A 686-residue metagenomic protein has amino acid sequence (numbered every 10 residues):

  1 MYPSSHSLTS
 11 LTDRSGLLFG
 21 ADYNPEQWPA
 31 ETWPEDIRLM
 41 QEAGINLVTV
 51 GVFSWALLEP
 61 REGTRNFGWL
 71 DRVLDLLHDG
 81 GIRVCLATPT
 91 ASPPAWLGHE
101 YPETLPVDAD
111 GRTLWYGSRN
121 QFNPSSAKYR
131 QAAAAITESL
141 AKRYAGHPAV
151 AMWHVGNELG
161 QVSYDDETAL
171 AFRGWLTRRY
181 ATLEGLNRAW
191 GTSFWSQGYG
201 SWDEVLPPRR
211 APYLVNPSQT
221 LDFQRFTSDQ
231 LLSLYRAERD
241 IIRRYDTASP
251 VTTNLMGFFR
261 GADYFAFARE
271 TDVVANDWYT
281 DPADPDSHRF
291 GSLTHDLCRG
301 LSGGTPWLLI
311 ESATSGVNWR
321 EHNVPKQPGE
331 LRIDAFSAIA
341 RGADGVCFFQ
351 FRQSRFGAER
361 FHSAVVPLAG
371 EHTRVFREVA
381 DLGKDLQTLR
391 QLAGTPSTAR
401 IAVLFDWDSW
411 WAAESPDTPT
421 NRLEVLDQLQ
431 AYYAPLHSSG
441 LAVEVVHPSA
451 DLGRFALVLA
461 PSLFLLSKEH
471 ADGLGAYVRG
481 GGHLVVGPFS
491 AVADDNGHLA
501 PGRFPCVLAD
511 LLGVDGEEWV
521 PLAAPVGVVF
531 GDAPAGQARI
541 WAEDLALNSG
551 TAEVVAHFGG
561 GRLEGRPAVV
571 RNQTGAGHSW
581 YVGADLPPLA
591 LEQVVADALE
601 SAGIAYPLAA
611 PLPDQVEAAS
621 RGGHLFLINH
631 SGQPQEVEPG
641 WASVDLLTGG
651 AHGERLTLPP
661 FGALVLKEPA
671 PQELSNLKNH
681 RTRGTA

Functional and structural regions predicted by a protein language model:
M1-T49, P60, D75-D79, R83 (+1 more regions): N-terminal carbohydrate-binding accessory modules
S15-L17, G44-N46, H78-V84, G146-A151 (+6 more regions): Short, well-ordered coil/turn segments that N-cap beta-strands
L18-P29, G51-G68, W115-A134, G156-S163 (+6 more regions): The substrate-binding groove and active-site-proximal loops of carbohydrate-active enzymes, especially glycoside
A21, M40, V48, L77 (+8 more regions): Conserved, mostly hydrophobic/aromatic
Q27-E42, A133-S139, M256-A266, Q327-A335: Short, acidic/polar
E35-E42, T49-T113, A141, E238-Y245 (+1 more regions): Aromatic-lined substrate-binding rim segments of carbohydrate-active enzymes
D110-V273, D277-L293: Polysaccharide-binding and catalytic clefts of secreted carbohydrate-active enzymes
W202-V205, A248, G257, A268 (+1 more regions): Carbohydrate-binding surfaces of carbohydrate-active enzymes
